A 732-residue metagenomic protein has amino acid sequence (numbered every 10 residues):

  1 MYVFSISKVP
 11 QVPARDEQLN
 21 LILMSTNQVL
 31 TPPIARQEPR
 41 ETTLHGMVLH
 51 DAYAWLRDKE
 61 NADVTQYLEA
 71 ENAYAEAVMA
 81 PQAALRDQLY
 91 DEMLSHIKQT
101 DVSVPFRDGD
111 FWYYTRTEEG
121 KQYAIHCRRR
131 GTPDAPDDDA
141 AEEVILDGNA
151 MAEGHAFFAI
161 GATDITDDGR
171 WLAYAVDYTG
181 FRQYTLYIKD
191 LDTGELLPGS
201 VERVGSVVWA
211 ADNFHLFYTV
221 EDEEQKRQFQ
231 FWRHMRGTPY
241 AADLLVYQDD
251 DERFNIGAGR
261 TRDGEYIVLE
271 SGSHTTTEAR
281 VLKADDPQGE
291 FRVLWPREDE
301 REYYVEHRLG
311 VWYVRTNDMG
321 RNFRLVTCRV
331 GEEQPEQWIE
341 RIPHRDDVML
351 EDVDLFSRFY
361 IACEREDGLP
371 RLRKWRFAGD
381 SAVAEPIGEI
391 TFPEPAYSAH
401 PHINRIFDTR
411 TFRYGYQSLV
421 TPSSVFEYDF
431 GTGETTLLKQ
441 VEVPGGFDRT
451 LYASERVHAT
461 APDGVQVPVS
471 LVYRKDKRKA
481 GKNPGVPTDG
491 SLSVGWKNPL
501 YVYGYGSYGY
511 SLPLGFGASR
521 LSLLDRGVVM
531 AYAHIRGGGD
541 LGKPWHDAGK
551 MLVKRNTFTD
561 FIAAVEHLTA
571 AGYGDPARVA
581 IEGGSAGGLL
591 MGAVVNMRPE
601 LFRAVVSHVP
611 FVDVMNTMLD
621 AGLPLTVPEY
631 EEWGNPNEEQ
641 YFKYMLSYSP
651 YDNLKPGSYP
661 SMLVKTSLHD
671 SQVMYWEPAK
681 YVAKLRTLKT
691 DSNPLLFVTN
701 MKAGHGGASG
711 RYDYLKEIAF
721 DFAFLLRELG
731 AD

Functional and structural regions predicted by a protein language model:
M1-V12, I22, V486, V494: Short hydrophobic transmembrane-like helices used for membrane targeting/insertion
L21-T411, G415-S423, E427-G431, D448 (+5 more regions): Beta-propeller folds
T117, N317, Q417, Y503-S507 (+2 more regions): Glycine-rich His-Gly loop
V144, L245, E434, V529 (+1 more regions): Conserved beta-strand segments of alpha/beta enzyme cores
L146-T163, A175-G180, F430-E434, L438-A580 (+4 more regions): Cap/lid segment of the alpha/beta-hydrolase catalytic domain
N317-D318, D352-D367, A459-P468, L523 (+6 more regions): C-terminal substrate/ligand-recognition segments
V486-G490, Y532-D732: Active-site-proximal cap/loop segments of hydrolase catalytic domains
